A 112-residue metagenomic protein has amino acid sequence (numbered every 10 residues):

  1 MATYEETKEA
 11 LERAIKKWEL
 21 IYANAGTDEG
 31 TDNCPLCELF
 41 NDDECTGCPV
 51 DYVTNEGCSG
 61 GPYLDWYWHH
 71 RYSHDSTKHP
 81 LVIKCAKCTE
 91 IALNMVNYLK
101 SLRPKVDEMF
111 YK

Functional and structural regions predicted by a protein language model:
M1-K112: Cysteine-centered metal-binding/redox modules
